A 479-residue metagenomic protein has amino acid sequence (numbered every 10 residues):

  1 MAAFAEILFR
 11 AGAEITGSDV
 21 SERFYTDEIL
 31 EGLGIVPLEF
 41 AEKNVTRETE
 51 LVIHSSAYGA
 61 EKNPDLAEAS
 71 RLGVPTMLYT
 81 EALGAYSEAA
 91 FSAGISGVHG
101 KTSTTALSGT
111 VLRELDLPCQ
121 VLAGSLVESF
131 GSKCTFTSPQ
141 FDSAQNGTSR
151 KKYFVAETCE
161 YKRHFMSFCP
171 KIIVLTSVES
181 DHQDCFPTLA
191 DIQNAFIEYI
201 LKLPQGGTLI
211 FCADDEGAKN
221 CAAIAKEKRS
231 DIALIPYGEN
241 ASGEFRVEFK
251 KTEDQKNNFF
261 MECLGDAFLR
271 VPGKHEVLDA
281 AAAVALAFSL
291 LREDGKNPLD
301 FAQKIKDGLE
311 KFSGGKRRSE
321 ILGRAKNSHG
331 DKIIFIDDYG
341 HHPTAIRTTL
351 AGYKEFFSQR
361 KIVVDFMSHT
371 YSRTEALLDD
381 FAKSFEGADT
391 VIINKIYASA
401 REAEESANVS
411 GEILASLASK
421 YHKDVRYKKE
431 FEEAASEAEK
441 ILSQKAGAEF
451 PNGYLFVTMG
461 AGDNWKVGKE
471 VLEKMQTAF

Functional and structural regions predicted by a protein language model:
M1-E22, L30-P37, E48, V52 (+7 more regions): ATP-dependent carboxylate-amine ligase
I7-A11, E31, N44-V45, A60-A213 (+4 more regions): Phosphate-binding loop of NTP-binding sites
E22-D27, V45, G59-K62, S129-F130 (+5 more regions): Short, charged/polar "capping" segments at the starts of alpha-helices and the immediately preceding loops
V52-S55, A156-E157, L175, F211 (+2 more regions): Redox-cofactor binding/interface segments in oxidoreductases and associated redox assembly factors
S56, A123-G124, A213, K395-I396 (+1 more regions): Short secondary-structure boundary segments
A89-F91, M261-L269, R324-I333: Glycine/charged-rich beta-loop-alpha catalytic/anionic-binding loops adjacent to active sites
R163, A267-K274: A short glycine-threonine-serine/GTX helix/turn-capping micro-motif
R246-G265: Acidic-glycine-rich active-site phosphate/pyrophosphate-binding loop
